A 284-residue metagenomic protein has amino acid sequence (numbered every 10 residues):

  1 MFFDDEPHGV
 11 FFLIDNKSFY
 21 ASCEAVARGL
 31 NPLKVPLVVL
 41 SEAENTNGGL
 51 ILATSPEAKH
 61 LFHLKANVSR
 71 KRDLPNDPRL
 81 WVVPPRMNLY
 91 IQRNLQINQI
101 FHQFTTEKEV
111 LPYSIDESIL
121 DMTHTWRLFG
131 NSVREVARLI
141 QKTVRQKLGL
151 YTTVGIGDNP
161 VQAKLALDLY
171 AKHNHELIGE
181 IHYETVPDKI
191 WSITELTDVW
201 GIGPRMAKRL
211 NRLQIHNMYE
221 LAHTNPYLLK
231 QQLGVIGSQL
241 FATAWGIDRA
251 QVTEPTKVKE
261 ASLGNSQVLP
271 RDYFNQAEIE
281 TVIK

Functional and structural regions predicted by a protein language model:
M1-I115, I119: Residues that scaffold, gate, or flank divalent-cation-dependent active/transport sites
D4, L13, D198, K208-K284: DNA-contacting surface of Y-family translesion DNA polymerases
C23-A25, L50-T54, Q162-Y170, G234 (+1 more regions): Short acidic, glycine/serine/threonine-rich loops at helix termini
V83, E107-Y113, F129-V133, R145-V154: Short secondary-structure capping/junction motifs at helix and strand boundaries
I115-D121, D158-A163: Short, conserved phosphate-binding/catalytic loop or strand-edge motifs used in phosphoryl-/nucleotidyl-transfer
L120-Q141, Q214: Catalytic palm subdomain of template-directed nucleic-acid polymerases, centered on the conserved carboxylate motif
V133-T197: Long, highly charged, low-complexity intrinsically disordered interaction regions that mediate electrostatic DNA/RNA
